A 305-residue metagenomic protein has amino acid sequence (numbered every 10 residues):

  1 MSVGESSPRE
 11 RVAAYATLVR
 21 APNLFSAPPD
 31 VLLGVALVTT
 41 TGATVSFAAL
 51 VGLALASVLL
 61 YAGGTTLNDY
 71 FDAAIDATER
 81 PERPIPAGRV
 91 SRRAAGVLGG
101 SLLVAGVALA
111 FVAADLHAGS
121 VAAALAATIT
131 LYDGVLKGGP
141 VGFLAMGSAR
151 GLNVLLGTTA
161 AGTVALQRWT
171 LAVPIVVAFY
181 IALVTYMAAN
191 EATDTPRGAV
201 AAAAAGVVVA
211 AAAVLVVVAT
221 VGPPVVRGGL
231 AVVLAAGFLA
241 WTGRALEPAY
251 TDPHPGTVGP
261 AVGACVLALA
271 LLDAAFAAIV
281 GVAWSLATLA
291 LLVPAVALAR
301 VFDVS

Functional and structural regions predicted by a protein language model:
M1-E82, V90-L103, F111-A114, A118-I129 (+3 more regions): Topogenic membrane-insertion module of multi-pass membrane proteins
S2-G4, T159-S305: C-terminal membrane-associated helical module and adjoining short loops/tails
P28, L32-L33, L55-T66, A127 (+7 more regions): Hydrophobic, lipid-facing residues on alpha-helical transmembrane segments of integral membrane proteins
L33-L37, T41, A105, L109 (+3 more regions): Regular secondary-structure segments
A36-T39, R80, G88, V107 (+4 more regions): Residue-level signature of transmembrane alpha-helix interfaces in integral membrane proteins
L55-A56, A73-A123, I129, D133 (+7 more regions): Multi-pass membrane catalytic core of lipid/isoprenoid biosynthesis enzymes
